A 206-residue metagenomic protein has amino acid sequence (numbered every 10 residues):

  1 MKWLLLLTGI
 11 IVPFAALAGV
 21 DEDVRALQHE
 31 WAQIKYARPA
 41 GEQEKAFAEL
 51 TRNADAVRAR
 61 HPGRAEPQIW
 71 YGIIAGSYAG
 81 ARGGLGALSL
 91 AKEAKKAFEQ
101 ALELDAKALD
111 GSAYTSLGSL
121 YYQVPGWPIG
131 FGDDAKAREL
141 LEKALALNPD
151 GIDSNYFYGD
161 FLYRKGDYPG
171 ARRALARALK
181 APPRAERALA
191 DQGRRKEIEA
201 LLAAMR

Functional and structural regions predicted by a protein language model:
A16-N53: N-terminal leader/linker segments that initiate helical-solenoid repeat arrays
L27, A32-P39, S77-G86, L109 (+3 more regions): Short coil/turn linking the two alpha-helices of tandem helical-hairpin repeats
R52-A59, L102-E103, E142-A146, K180: Conserved structural position within tetratricopeptide repeats
P62, A106-A108, P149: Short coil turns that delineate tetratricopeptide repeat
P67, G111-A113, S154, A188: TPR alpha-solenoid repeat register
R164-Y168, R172-R206: Terminal, low-structured helical/coil segments at or just beyond the last alpha-helical repeat
